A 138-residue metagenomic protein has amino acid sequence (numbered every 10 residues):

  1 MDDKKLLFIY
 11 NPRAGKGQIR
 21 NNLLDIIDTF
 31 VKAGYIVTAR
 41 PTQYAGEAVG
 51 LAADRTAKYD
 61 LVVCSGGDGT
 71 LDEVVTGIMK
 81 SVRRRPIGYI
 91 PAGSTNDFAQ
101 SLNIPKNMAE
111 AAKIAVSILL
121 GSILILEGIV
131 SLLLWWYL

Functional and structural regions predicted by a protein language model:
M1-D2, L71, N96, L126: Intrinsic disorder/low-complexity signal
M1-S65, T76-G77, A109, L120: ATP/NTP phosphate-donor binding region
N11, D68, P91: Active-site glycine-centered loops adjacent to acidic/histidine catalytic or metal-binding residues that shape
I19, E73-V75, A99-S101: Short glycine-/acidic-enriched loop or helix-start segments at secondary-structure transitions that form or flank
A33, K80-L138: Catalytic core of DAGKc-family lipid kinases
E47, T70, S94: Short phosphate-engaging motifs
T70-R83: Short Gly/Thr/Asp-enriched flexible loops that form oxyanion-binding sites at enzyme active sites
